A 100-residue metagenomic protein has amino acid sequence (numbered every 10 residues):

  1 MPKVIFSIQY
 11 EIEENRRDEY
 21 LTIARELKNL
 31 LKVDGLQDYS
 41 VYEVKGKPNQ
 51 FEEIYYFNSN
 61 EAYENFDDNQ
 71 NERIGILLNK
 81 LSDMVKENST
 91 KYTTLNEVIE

Functional and structural regions predicted by a protein language model:
M1-P2, E100: Short, Lys/Arg-enriched, disordered terminal segments
V4-Y10: Active-site-flanking beta-strand signature of metal-NTP-handling nucleotidyl enzymes and homologous cyclase-like
E11-T22: Short, surface-exposed ligand-recognition loops at beta-strand->loop->(often short) alpha-helix junctions that present
E13-N15, G46, N58-N60: Short coil/turn motifs at secondary-structure junctions
E26-E52: Short, glycine- and small/hydrophobic-rich beta-strand elements in well-ordered beta-sheets
L30-D38, Y56-Y92: An amphipathic, aromatic/His-enriched active-site/gating alpha helix that lines ligand/cofactor pockets
Y92-E100: Short, low-order "capping/linker" segments at domain edges
